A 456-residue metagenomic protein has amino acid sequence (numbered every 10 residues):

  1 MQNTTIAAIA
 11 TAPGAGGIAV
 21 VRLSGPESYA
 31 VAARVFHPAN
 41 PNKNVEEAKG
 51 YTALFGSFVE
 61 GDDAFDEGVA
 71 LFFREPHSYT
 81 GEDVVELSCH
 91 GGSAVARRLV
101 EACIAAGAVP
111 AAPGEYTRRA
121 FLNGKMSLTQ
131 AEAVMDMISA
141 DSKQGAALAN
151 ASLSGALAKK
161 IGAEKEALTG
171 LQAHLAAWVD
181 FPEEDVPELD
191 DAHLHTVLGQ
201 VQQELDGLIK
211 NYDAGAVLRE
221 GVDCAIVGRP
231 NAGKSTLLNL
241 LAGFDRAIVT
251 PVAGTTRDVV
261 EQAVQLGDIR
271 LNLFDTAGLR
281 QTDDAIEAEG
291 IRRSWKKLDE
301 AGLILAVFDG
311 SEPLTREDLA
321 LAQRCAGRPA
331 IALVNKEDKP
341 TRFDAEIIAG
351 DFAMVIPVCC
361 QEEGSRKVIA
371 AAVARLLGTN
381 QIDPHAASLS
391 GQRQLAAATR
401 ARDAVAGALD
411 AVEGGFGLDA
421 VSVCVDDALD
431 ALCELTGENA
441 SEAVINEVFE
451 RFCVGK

Functional and structural regions predicted by a protein language model:
M1-A147, A151, G155, I331: A glycine-rich (often HGG/GG-containing) alpha/beta subdomain
Q2-I9, P13, K143-Q265, T282 (+1 more regions): C-terminal-of-GTPase-core extension/linker across diverse P-loop GTPases
F55-F65, A70-R74, G254-T282, E300: Switch I (G2) and immediately adjacent beta-strands of P-loop GTPase domains
A242, A277-G278, G302, D309-G310 (+1 more regions): Short glycine-/small-residue-rich Rossmann-like dinucleotide-binding loops
L271, L303, I331: Short, Asp-centered acidic motifs that coordinate Mg2+ and/or phosphate in catalytic or ligand-binding sites
L273, V307, L333: Generic enzyme active-site microenvironment
E287-S311: Inter-motif core of Ras-like GTPase G domains
